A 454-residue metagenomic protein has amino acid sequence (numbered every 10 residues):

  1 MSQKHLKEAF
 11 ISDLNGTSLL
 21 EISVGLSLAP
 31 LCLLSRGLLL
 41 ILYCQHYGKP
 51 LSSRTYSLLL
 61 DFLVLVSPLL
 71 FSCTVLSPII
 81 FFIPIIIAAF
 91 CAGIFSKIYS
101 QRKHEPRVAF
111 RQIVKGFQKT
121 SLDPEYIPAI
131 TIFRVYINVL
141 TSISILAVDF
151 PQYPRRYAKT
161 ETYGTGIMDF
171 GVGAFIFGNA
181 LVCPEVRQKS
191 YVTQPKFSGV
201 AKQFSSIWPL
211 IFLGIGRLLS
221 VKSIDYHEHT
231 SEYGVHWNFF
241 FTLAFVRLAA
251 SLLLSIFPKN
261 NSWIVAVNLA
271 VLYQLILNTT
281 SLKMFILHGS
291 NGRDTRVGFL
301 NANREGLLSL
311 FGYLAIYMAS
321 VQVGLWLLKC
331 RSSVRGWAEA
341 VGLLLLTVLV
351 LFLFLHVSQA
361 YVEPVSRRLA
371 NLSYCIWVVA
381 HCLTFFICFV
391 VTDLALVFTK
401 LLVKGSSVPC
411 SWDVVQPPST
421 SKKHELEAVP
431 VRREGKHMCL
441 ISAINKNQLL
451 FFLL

Functional and structural regions predicted by a protein language model:
M1-L454: Alpha-helical transmembrane segments and their immediate juxtamembrane cytosolic regions
